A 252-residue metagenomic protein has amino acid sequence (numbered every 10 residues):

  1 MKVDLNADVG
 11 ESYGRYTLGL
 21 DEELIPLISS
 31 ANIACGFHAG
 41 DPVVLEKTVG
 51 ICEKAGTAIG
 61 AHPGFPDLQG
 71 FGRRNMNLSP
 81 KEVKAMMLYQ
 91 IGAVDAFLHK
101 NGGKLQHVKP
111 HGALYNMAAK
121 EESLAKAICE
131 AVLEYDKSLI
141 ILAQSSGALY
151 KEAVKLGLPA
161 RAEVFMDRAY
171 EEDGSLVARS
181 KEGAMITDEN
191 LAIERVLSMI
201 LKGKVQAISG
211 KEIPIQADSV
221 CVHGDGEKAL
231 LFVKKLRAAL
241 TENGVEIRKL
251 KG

Functional and structural regions predicted by a protein language model:
D8, H62, V108, V222: Conserved, mostly hydrophobic/aromatic
G14-L18, A39-I51, A119-K126, S146-A153: Active-site-adjacent beta->alpha loops and helix N-cap segments on the catalytic face of soluble alpha/beta enzymes
T17, D21, A31-H38, Q69-K84 (+4 more regions): Glycine-rich tight-turn/loop motif centered on a GG-T
E22-P26, K47-G60, H99-N101: Acidic (Asp/Glu)-rich catalytic clusters
D67-H107: Glycine/small-residue-rich loop that forms an oxyanion/phosphate-binding "nest" at active or ligand-binding sites
L98-Q106, G203-P214, E246-G252: Flexible, glycine/charged-enriched surface loops at secondary-structure junctions
L139, L231-G252: C-terminal domain-boundary segment and adjacent tail
S146-K204: Active-site rim beta-loop-alpha module in soluble metabolic enzymes
